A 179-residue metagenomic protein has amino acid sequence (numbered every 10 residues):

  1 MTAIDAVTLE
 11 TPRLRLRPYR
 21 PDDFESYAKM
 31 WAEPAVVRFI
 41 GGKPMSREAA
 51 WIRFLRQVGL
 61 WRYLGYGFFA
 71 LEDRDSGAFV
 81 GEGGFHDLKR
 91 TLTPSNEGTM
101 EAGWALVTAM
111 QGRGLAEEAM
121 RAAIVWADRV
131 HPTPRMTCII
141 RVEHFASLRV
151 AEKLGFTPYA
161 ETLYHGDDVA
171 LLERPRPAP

Functional and structural regions predicted by a protein language model:
M1-F39, A70-P179: Acyl-donor (CoA/ACP) binding surface of acyl/acetyltransferases
V37-R56, F69: Conserved GNAT-fold acetyl-CoA-binding loop/helix
V58-A70: A short helix-loop-beta-strand connector motif used in the catalytic cores of GNAT acetyltransferases and, in some
